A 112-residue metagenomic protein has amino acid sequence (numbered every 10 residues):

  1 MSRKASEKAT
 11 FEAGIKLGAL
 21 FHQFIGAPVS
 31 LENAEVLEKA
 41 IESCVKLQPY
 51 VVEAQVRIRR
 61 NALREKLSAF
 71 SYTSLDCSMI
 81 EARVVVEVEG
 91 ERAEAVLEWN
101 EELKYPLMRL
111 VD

Functional and structural regions predicted by a protein language model:
M1-D112: Short beta-strand/helix segments in adaptor/scaffold domains that form protein-protein interfaces within large
